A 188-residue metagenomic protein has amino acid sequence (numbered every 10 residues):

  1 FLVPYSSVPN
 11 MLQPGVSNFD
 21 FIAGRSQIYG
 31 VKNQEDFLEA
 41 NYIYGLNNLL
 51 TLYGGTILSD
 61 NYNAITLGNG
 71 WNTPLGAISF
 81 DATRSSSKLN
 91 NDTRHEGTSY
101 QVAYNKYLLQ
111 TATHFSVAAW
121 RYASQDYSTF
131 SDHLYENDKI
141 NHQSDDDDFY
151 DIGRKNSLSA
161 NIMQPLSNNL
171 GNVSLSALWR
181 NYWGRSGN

Functional and structural regions predicted by a protein language model:
F1-N61: Outer-membrane beta-barrel initiation region
S6, V16-F21, D60, K88 (+3 more regions): Aromatic-residue detector
V8, S26-V31, N41, Y53-L58 (+4 more regions): Outer-membrane beta-barrel domain signature
G15, N137-S144: Surface-exposed loop/turn segments flanking beta-strands in extracellular/periplasmic regions
Q34-N48, L52-T56, N63-R84, E96-T111 (+5 more regions): Feature captures outer-membrane beta-barrel proteins of Gram-negative bacteria and organelles
Y122-D138: Flexible loop and strand-edge segments within Gram-negative outer membrane beta-barrel domains
